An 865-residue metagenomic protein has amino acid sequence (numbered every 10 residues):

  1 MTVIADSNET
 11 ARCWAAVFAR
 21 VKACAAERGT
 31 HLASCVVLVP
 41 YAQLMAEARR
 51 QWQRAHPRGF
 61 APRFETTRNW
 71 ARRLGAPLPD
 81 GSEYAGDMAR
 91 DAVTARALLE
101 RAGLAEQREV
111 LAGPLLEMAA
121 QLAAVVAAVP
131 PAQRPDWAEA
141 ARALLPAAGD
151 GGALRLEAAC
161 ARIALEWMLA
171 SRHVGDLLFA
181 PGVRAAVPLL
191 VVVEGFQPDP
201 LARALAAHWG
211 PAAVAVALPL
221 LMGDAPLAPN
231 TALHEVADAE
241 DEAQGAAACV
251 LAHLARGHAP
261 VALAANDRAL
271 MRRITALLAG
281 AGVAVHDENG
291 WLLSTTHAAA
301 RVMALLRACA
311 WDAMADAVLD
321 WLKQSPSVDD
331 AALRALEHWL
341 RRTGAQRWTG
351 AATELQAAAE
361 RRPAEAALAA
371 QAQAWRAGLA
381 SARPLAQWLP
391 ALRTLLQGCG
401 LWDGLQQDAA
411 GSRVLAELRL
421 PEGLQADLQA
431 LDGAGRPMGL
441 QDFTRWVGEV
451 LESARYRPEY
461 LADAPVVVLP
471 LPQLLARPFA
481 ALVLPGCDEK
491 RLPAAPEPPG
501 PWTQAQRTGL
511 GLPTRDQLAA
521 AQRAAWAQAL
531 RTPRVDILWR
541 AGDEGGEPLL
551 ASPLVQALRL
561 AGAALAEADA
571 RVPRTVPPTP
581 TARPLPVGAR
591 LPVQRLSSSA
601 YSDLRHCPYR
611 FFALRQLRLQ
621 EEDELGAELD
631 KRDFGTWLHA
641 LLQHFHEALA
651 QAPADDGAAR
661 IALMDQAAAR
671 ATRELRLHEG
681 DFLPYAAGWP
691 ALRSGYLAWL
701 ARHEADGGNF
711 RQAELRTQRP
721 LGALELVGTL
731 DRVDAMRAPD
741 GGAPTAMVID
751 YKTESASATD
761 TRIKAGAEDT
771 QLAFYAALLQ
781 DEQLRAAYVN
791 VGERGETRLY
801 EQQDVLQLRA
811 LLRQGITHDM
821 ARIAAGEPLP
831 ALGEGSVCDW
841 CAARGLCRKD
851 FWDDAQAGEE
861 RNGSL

Functional and structural regions predicted by a protein language model:
M1-A71, G75-E83, A207-A212, A217 (+1 more regions): Anion-coordinating catalytic cores for phosphoryl-, nucleotidyl-, and glycosidic chemistry
V39-A185, P200, A332-P363: Basic/charged alpha-beta structural segments of nucleotide/phosphate-handling enzymes
A132-A225, E235-E242, L392, A480-A481 (+2 more regions): Conserved helicase NTPase motor core
